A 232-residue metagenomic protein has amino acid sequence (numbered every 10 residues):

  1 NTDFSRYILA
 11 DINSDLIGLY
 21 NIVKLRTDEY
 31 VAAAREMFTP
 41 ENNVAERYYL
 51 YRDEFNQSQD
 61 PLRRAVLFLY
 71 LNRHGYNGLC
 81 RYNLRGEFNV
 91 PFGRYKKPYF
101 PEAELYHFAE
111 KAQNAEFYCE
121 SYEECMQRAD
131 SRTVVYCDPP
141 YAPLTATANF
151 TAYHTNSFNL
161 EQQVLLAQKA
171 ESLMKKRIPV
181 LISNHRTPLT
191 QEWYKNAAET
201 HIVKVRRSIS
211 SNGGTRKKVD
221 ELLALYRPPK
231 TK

Functional and structural regions predicted by a protein language model:
N1-P40: Conserved S-adenosyl-L-methionine
D3, Q113, N196-A198: Short, structured coil segments at secondary-structure junctions
Y20, L69, V180, A224: A residue-level signal for conserved active-site and pocket-lining positions in enzyme catalytic cores
K24-T151, L165, E171-K176: SAM-dependent nucleic-acid methyltransferase catalytic core
V66, K218-A224: Short hydrophobic/aromatic beta-strand or adjacent loop that forms the aromatic wall/cage of a ligand/substrate-binding
S131-D220: Conserved acidic-Pro-Pro-aromatic motif
P228-K232: Flexible, glycine-/basic-rich loop-and-beta segments that form/coincide with the SAM-dependent methyltransferase
